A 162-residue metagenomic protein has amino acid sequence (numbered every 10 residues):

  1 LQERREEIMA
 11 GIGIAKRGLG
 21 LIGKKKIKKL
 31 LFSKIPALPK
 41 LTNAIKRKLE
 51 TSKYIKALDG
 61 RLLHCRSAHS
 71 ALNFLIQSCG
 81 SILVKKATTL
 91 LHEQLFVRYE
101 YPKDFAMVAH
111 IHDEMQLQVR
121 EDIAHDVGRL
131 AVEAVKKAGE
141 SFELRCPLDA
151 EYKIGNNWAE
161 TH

Functional and structural regions predicted by a protein language model:
L1-H162: Conserved catalytic core of nucleotide polymerization and phosphodiester-bond processing enzymes
